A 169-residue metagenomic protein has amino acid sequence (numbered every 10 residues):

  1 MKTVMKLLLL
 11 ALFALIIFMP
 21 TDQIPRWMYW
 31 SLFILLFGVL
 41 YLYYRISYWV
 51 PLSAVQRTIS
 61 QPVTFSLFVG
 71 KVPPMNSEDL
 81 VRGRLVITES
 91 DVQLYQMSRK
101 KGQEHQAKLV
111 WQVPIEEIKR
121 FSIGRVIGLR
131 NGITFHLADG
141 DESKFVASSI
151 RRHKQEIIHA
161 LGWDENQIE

Functional and structural regions predicted by a protein language model:
M1-A11: Juxtamembrane interface helix immediately N-terminal to a transmembrane segment
M1-T3, I16-F18, Q23-E89: Anionic N-terminal interaction surfaces
F65-F68, Q112, S143-S148: Short amphipathic beta-strand/extended segments with alternating polar/hydrophobic composition
M75-V81, E89-T134: Phosphoinositide-binding peripheral membrane targeting modules
F135-I157: Canonical phosphoinositide-binding patch of PH/PH-like domains
R152-E169: Pleckstrin homology
